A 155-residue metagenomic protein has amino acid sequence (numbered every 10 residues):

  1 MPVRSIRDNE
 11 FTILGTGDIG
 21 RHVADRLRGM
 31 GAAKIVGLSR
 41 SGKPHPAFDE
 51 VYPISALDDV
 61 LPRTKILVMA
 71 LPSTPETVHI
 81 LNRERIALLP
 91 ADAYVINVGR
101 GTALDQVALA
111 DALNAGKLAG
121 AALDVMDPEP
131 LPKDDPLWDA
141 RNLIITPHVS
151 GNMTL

Functional and structural regions predicted by a protein language model:
M1-E10, H22, M30: Phosphate-binding beta-alpha-beta segment of Rossmann-like dinucleotide-binding domains, i.e., the NAD(P)
E10-T12, Y94: Residue in the alpha/beta-hydrolase core beta-strand immediately N-terminal to the catalytic nucleophile
T16-G17: Glycine-rich Rossmann-fold phosphate-binding loop(s) that bind the pyrophosphate of adenine dinucleotide cofactors
G20, K43-P44, N152: Flexible, glycine-rich phosphate/dinucleotide-binding loops and adjacent beta-alpha linkers at cofactor/substrate
A24, R28, L113-N114: Gly/Ala-rich phosphate-binding loop of Rossmann-like dinucleotide-binding domains, activating on the conserved
A33, G42-P136: Rossmann-like adenosine-cofactor binding region
I35-G37: Short beta-strand "acidic-cap" motif of Rossmann-like dinucleotide-binding folds
E129-L155: C-terminal helix-to-coil terminal segments
